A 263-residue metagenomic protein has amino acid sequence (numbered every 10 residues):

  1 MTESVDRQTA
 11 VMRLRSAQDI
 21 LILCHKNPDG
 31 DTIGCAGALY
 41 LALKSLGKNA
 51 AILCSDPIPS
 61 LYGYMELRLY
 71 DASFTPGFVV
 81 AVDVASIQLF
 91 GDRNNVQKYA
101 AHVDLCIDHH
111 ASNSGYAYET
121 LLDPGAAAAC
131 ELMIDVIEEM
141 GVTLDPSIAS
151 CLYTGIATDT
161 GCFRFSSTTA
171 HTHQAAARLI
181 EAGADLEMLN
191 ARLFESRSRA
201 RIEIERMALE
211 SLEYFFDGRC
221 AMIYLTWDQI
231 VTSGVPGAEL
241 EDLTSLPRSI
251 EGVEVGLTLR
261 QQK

Functional and structural regions predicted by a protein language model:
M1-Q8, V96-L105, P124-M133: An acidic intrinsically disordered interaction segment
T2-L61, Y70-G77, T158-K263: Hydrophobic helix-and-loop "lid/oligomerization" segment in the mid-to-C-terminal part of catalytic domains
L39-Y40, V96-Y99, L122-D123, Q174: Glycine-rich, phosphate-binding/catalytic loops in enzymes
A42, V96, V136, T154 (+1 more regions): Hydrophobic/aromatic ligand-binding patch that stacks against planar heteroaromatic rings of cofactors or nucleotides
L53, V80, V103-I107, E119-L122 (+2 more regions): Hydrophobic/aromatic beta-strand patches that form the interior of the parallel beta-sheet core in alpha/beta enzyme
G63-E119: Active-site cofactor/cluster-binding pocket
L69-Y70, R93-V96, T120-D123, G141-T143 (+2 more regions): A generic local secondary-structure boundary/capping motif
H110-A175: Short alpha-helices
